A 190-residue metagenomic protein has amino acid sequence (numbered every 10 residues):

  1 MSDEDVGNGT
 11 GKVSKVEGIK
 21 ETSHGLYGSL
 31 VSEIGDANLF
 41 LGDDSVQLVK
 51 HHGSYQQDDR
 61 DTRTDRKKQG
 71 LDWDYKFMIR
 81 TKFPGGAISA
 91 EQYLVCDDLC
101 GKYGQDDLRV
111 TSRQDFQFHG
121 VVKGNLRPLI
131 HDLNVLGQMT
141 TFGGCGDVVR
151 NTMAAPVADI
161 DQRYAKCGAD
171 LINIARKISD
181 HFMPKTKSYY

Functional and structural regions predicted by a protein language model:
M1-L30: Intrinsically disordered, low-structural-confidence terminal and linker regions
H24, S32-A87, N151-D159: Short glycine-/aliphatic-rich beta-strand segments at the starts of folded cytosolic domains
K76-Y190: Small-residue-enriched alpha-helical segments and adjacent helix-cap loops that form tight helix-helix packing
